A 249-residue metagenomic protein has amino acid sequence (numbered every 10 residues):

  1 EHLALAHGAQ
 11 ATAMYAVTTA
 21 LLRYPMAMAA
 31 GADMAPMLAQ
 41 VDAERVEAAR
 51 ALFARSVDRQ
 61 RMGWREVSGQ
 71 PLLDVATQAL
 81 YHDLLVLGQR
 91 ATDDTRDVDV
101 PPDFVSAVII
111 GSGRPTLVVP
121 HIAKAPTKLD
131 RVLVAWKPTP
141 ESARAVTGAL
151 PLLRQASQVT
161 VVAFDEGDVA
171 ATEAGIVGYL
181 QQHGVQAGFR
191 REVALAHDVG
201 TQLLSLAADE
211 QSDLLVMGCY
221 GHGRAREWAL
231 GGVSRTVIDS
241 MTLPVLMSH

Functional and structural regions predicted by a protein language model:
E1, S106, T147, L204 (+1 more regions): Active-site phosphate/pyrophosphate- and oxyanion-stabilizing loops and adjacent acidic/basic residues in soluble
E1-D33, G111, K124, K128-V193 (+1 more regions): Small/aliphatic-rich secondary-structure junction motif
T12, T18-L21, A54-L85, H183-L215 (+3 more regions): Structural beta-alpha unit
Y15, Q89-R90, G218-Y220, H249: Short secondary-structure boundary segments
D33-A48: A short acidic, glycine-rich active-site loop that binds or catalyzes chemistry on phosphate/adenosine moieties
E47, A51-R59, T95-P120, Q181-R190: P-loop/Walker A phosphate-binding loop and immediately adjacent motor/lid segment at beta-alpha junctions
V75-T77, D83-A163, S240-H249: Intrinsically disordered or low-complexity boundary/linker segments at protein termini and domain junctions
